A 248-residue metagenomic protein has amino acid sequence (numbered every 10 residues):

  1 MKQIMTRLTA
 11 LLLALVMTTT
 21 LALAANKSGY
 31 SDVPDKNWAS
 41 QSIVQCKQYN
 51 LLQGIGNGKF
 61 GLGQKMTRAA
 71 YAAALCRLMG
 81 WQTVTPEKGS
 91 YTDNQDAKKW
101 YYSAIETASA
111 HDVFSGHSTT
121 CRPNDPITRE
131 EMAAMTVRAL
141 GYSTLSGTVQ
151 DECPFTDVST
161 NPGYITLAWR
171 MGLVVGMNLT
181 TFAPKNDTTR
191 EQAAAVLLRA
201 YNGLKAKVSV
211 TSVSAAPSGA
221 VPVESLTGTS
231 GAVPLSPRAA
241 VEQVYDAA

Functional and structural regions predicted by a protein language model:
K2-S40, Q53-Y102, A110-E130, R138-G163 (+2 more regions): Feature responds to low-complexity, polar/acidic, surface-exposed segments characteristic of secreted/exported proteins
K47, S109-A110, W169: Alpha-helix C-terminal capping/helix-coil junction sites
G163-M171: Short glycine/proline-rich, acidic loop/turn segments that cap or connect secondary-structure elements
T188-Q192: Acidic helix/loop microenvironments that form the catalytic cleft of cell-wall polysaccharide enzymes
